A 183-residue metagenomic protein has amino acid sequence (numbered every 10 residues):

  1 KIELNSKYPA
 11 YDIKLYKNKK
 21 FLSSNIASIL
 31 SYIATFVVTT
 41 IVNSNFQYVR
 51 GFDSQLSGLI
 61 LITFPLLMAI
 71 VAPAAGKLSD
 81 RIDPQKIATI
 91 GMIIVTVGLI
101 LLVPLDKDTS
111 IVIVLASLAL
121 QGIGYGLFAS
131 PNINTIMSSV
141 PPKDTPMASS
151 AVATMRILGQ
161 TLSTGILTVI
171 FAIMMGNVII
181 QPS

Functional and structural regions predicted by a protein language model:
K1-N5: C-terminal membrane-cytosol helix-exit motif in multi-pass small-molecule transporters
Y8-V178: 12-transmembrane solute porter fold
P182-S183: Short, membrane-exposed interhelical loops at transmembrane-helix boundaries
